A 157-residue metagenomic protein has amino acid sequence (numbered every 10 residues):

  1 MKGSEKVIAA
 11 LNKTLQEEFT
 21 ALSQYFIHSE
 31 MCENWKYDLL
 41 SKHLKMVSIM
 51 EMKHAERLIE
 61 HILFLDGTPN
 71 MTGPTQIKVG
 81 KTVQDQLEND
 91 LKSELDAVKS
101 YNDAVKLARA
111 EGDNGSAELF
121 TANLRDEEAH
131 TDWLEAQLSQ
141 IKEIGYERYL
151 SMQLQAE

Functional and structural regions predicted by a protein language model:
M1-E157: Iron-associated oxidoreductase/ferritin-like identity signal
